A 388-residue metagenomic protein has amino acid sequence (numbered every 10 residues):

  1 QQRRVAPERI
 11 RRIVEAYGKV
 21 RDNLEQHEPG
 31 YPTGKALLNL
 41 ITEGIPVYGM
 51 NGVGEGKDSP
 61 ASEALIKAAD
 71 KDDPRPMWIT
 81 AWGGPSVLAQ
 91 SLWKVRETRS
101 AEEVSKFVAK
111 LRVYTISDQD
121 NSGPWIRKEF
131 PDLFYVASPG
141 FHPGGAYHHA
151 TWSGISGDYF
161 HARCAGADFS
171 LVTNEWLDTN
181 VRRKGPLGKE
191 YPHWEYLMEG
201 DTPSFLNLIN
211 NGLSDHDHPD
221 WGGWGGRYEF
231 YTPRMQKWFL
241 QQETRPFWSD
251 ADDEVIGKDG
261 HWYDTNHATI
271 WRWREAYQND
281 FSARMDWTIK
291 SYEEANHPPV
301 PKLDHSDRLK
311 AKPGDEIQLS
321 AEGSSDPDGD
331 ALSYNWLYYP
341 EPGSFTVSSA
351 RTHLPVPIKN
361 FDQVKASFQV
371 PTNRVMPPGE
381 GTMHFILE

Functional and structural regions predicted by a protein language model:
Q1-Q318, S324-S325, A331-Y334, Y338-G343 (+1 more regions): N-terminal acidic, glycine/proline-rich low-complexity segments
L337-N373: Surface-exposed, flexible coil segments in extracellular/virion-facing regions
V375-M383: Short glycine/proline/serine/threonine-rich loop/turn segments at secondary-structure transition edges
F385-L387: Hydrophobic/tyrosine-rich beta-strand signature of extracellular beta-sandwich/beta-rich modules, prominently
